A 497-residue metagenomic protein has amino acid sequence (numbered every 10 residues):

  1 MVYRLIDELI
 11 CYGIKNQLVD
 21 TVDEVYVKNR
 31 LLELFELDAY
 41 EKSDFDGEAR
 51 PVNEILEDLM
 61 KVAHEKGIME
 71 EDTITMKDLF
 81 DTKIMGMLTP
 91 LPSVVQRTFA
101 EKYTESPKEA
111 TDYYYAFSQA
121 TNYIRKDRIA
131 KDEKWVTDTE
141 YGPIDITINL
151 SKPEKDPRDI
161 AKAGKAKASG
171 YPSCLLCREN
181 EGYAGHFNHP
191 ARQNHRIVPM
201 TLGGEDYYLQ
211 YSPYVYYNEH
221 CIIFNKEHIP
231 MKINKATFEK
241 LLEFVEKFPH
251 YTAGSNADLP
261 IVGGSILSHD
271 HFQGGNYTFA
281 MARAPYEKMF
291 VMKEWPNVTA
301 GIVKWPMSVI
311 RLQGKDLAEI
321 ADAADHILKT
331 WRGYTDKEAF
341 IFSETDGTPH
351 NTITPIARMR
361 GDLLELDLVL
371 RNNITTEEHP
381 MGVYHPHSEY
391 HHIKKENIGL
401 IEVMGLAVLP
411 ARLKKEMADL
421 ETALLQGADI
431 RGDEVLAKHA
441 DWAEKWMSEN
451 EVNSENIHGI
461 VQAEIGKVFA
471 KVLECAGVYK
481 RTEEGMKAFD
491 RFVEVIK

Functional and structural regions predicted by a protein language model:
M1-I223, E227-P230, K304-P306, I320-A324 (+2 more regions): Active-site microenvironments that recognize anionic phosphate/pyrophosphate groups
N194-R196, H228-A253: Helical scaffold of the NTase/Pol beta-like nucleotidyltransferase catalytic core
A236, V245-S265, G274-T335: Catalytic or ion-translocation cores adjacent to nucleophile or general acid/base/metal-coordination motifs in diverse
P260-S268, D346-T352: Beta-rich nucleic-acid/ligand-interaction surfaces
